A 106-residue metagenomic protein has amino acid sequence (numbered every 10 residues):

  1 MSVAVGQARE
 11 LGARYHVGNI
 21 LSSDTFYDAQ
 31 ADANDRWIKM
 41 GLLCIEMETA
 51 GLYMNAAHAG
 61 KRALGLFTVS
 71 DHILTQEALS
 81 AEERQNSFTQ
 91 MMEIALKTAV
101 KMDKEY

Functional and structural regions predicted by a protein language model:
M1-Y106: Glycine-rich phosphate- or other oxyanion-binding loops that anchor nucleotides, phosphorylated ligands
